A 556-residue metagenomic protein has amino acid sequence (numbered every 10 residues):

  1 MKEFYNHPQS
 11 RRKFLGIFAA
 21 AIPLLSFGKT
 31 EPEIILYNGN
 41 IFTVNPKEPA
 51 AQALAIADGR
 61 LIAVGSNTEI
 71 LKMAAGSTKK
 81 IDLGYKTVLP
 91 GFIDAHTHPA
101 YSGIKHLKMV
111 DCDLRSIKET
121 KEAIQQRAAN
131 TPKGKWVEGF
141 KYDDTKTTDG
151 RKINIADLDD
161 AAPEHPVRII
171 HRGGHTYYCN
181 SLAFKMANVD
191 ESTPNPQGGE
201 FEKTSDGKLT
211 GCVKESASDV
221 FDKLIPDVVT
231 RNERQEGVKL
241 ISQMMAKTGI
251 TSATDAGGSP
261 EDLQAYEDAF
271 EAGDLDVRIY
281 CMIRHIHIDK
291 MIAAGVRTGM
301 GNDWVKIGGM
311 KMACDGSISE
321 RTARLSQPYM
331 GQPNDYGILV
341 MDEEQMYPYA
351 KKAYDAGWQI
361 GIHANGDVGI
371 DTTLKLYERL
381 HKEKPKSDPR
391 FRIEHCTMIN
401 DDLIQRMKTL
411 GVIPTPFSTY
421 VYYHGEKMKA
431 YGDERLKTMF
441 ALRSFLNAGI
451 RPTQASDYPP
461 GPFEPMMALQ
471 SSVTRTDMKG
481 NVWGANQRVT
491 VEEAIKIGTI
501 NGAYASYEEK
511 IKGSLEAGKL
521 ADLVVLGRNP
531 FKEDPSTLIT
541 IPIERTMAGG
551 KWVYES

Functional and structural regions predicted by a protein language model:
M1-K13, I17-P23: N-terminal secretory signal peptides
L24-E31: Bacterial Sec-dependent signal peptides at the C-terminal "C-region" and cleavage site
E31-Y37, F42, P46-A293, G308 (+8 more regions): Divalent metal-binding segments
M244, E555-S556: Short, gly/Ser/Thr-rich active-site loops of penicillin-recognizing serine hydrolases
F270, T298-G301, K408-T409: Acidic (Asp/Glu)-rich catalytic clusters
K351-G361, N365-F391, H395-C396, D401-Q405 (+3 more regions): His/Asp/Glu-enriched, well-ordered alpha-helical/loop segment that forms or immediately abuts the divalent-metal
I413: Ligand-binding beta-strand-loop-alpha-helix segment within the catalytic cores of soluble metabolic enzymes
